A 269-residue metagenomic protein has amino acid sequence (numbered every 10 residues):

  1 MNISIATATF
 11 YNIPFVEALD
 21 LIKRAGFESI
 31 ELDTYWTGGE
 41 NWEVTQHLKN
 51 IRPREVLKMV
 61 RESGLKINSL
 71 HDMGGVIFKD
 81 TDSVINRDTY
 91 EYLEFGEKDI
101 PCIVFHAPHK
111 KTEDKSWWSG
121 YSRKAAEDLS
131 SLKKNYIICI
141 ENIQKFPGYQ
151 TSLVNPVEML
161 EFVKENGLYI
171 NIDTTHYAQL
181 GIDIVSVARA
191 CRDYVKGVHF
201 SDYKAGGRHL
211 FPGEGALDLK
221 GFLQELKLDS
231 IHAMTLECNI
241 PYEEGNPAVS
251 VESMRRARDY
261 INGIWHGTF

Functional and structural regions predicted by a protein language model:
M1-L93, N166-Y169, V251, R255-F269: N-terminal pre-domain/capping segments
I3-T7, I30-L32, I67-D72, I103-F105 (+4 more regions): Hydrophobic faces of well-ordered beta-strands that scaffold small-molecule active sites in alpha/beta enzyme cores
T9-Y11, T34-W36, M73-V76, A107-K111 (+4 more regions): Active-site-proximal loop/turn and secondary-structure-junction residues that shape catalytic pockets, frequently
E17, R54, M59-S63, V76-I170 (+2 more regions): Active-site acidic/histidine proton-transfer and metal-coordination neighborhood in alpha/beta enzyme cores
A25, F95-K98, D193, D229: Structural motif
N41-H47, K79-D82, Y149-L160, H176-I231 (+1 more regions): Gly/Pro-rich active-site loop or hairpin
Y121, A125, K227-D229, M234-F269: C-terminal appended segment following the main domain
